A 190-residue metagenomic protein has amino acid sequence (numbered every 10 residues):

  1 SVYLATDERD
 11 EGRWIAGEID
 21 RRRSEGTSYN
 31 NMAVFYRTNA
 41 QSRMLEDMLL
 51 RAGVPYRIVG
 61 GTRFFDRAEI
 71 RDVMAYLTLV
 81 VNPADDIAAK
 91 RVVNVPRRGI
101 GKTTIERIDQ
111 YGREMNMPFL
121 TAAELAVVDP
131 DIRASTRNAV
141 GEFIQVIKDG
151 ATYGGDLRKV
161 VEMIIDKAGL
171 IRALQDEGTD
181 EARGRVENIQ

Functional and structural regions predicted by a protein language model:
S1-Y36, G61, A89-K90, A123-I132 (+1 more regions): Inter-lobe coupling/hinge region of RecA-like P-loop helicase motors
S28, N39-V54, R67-E69, M74-Q190: Conserved helicase C-terminal RecA-like lobe
G53-R63: Conserved RecA-like helicase motor-core motifs
